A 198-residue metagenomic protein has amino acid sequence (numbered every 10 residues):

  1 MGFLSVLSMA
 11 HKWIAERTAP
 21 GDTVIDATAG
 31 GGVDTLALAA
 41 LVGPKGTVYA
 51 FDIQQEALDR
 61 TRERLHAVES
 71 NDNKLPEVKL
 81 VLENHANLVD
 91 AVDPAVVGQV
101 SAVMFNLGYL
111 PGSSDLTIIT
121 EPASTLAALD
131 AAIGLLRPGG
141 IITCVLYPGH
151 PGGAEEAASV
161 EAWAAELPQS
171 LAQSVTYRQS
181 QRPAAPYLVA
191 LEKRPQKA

Functional and structural regions predicted by a protein language model:
M1-T23, A27, V33-L36, A40-L41: S-adenosyl-L-methionine
D22, G46, G140: Glycine-centered, small-residue-biased loops immediately flanking beta-strands in adenine/cofactor-binding cores
T47-D52: Conserved SAM-binding motif I beta-strand of class I
E56: Conserved Rossmann-like nucleotide-cofactor binding loop
D59-Q99: S-adenosyl-L-methionine
A91, H150-A198: Class I S-adenosyl-L-methionine
M104-A128: Mobile active-site "lid"/loop adjacent to the S-adenosyl-L-methionine
A128, L135-L146: Conserved beta-strand signature within the Rossmann-like core of class I S-adenosyl-L-methionine
